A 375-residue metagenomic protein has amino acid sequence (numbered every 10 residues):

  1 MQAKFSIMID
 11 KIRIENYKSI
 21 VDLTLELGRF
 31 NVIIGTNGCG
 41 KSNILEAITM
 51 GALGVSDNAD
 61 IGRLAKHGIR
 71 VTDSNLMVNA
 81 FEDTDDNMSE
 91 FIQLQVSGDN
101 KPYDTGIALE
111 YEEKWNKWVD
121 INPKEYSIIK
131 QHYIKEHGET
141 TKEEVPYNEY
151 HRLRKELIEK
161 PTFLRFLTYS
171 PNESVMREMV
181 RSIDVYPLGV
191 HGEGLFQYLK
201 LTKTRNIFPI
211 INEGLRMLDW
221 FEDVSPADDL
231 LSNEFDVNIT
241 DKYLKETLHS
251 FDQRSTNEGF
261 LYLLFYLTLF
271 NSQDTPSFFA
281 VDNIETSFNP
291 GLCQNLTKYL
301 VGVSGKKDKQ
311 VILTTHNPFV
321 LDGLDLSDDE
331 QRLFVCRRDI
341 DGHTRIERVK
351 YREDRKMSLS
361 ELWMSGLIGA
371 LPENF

Functional and structural regions predicted by a protein language model:
M1-D57, G62-V71: Pre-Walker A-like glycine/lysine-rich segment at the N-terminus of P-loop NTPase domains
M1-S6, V55-D274, E361, I368-N374: Phosphate-coordinating catalytic segments in nucleotide- and nucleic-acid-processing enzymes
Q2-M8, F81, N295-F375: C-terminal lobe/lid and adjacent interdomain/linker elements of RecA-like ASCE P-loop ATPase modules
M8, V21, E26-G28, D274-T275 (+2 more regions): Short loop/turn elements that form and flank the Walker-type P-loop nucleotide-binding site in RecA-like NTPase cores
S19, T286-S287, F319-V320: Residues immediately C-terminal
D282-N283: Walker B catalytic acidic pair
